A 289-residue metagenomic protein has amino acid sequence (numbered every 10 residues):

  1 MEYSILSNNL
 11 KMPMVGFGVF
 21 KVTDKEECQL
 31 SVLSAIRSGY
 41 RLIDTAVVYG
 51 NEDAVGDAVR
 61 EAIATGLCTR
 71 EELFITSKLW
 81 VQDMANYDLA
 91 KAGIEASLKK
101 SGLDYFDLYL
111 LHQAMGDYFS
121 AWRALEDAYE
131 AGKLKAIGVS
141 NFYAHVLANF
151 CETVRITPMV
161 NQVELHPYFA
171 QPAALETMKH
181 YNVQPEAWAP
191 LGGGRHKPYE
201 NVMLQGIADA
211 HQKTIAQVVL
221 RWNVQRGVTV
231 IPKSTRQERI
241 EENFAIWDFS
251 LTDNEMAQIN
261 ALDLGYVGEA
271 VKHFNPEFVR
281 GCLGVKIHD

Functional and structural regions predicted by a protein language model:
M1-L73, L191, K286-D289: N-terminal binding-site loop/beta-alpha segment at the start of enzyme catalytic domains that lines or forms
V22-E26, A46-A54, Q82-D88, A114-Y118 (+2 more regions): Acidic-and-aromatic substrate-binding clefts and catalytic sites of carbohydrate-active enzymes
T23-I36, A85-K100, S120, H145-A148 (+1 more regions): Short, acidic/polar
Y40, L103-F106, L134, P158: A structural motif
D53-A64, I94-L98, L125, L147: Short, well-ordered amphipathic alpha-helices
T69-D83, D107-A114, N141: A short, structured active-site edge motif that brings together acidic residues
L89-L110, D127-A131, V183: CE4/NodB-like, metal-dependent polysaccharide N-deacetylase domain that modifies extracellular/periplasmic N-acetylated
Q113-D289: Beta/alpha (TIM)-barrel catalytic core signal, keyed to glycine-rich beta->alpha loops juxtaposed to Asp/Glu that bind
